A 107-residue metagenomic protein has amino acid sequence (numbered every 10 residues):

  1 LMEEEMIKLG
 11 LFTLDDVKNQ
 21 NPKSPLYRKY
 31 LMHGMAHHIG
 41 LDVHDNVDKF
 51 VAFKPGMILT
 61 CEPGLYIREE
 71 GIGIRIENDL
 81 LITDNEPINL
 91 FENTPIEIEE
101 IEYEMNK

Functional and structural regions predicted by a protein language model:
L1-A36: Active-site cores enriched in adjacent His and Asp/Glu residues with nearby glycine-rich loops that coordinate divalent
M35-K107: Charged, cofactor-coupling segments
